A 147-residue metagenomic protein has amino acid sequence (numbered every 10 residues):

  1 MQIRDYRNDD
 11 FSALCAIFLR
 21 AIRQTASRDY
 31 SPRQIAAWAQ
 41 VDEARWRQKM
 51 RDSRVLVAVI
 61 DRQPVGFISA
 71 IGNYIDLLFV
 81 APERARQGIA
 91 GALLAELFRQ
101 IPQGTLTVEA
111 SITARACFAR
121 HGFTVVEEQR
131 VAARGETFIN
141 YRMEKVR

Functional and structural regions predicted by a protein language model:
Q2-A16: A short beta-loop-alpha structural element at the N-terminal edge of CoA-dependent acyl/N-acetyltransferase catalytic
C15, L19-A44: Conserved GNAT-fold acetyl-CoA-binding loop/helix
S53-G66: Conserved beta-hairpin
I68-N73: A conserved beta-strand-loop-helix scaffold within acyl/acetyltransferase catalytic domains
I75-A85: A short, internal acetyl-CoA/4′-phosphopantetheine-binding micro-motif in the GNAT/acyltransferase core
R86-R99: Conserved acetyl-CoA-binding loop-helix of GNAT-fold acetyltransferases
E109-R115, E128-R147: C-terminal "cap" of GNAT-fold acetyltransferases
A119-E128: Conserved acetyl-CoA-binding loop of GNAT-fold acetyltransferases
